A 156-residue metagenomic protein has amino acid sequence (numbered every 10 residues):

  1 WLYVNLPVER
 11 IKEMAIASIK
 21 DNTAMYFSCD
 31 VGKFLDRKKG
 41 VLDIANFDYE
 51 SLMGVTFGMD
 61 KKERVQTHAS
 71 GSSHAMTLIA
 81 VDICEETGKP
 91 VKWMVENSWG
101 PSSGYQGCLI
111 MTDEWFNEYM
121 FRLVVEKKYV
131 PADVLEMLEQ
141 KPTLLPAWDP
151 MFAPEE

Functional and structural regions predicted by a protein language model:
W1-S73: Long, positively charged binding patches that form subdomain-scale interaction surfaces for polyanionic ligands
L2, L6, L35, L42 (+6 more regions): Generic detector of leucine side chains in alpha-helical contexts
Y26-C29, C84, C108: Generic recognition of cysteine residues
S28-D30, V81, S98, E114: Structured loops at beta-to-helix junctions and adjacent beta-edge loops in soluble globular domains
Q66-G100: Catalytic nucleophile-His microenvironment captured as a short glycine-rich beta-strand/loop that brackets
G88-E156: Conserved catalytic-core surface of thiol
